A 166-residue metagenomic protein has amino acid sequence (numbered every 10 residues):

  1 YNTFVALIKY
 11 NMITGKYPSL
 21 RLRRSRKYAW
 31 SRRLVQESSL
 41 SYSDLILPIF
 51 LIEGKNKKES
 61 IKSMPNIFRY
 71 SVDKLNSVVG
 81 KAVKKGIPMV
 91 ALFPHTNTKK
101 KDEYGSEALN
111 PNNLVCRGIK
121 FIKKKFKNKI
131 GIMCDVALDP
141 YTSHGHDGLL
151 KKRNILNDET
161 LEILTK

Functional and structural regions predicted by a protein language model:
Y1-N11: Short, Lys/Arg-enriched N-terminal segments with co-localized hydrophobic residues within the first ~10-30 amino acids
M12-K57: N-terminal amphipathic alpha-helix/helix-capping segment at the start of soluble metabolic enzymes
L40-I67, M133-I155: N-terminal small/glycine-rich loop or linker at the start of catalytic domains across soluble metabolic enzymes
Y42-L45, G86-P88, F126-I130: Short, well-ordered coil/turn segments that N-cap beta-strands
E59-I67, M89-L114, Y141: Glycine-rich, proline-tolerant flexible connector loops at the mouths of alpha/beta enzymes
S60-K85: Active-site cofactor/substrate anionic-group-binding motifs, chiefly glycine- and Lys/Arg-rich phosphate-binding loops
E103-C134: Alpha-helix-loop-beta-strand connector modules within alpha/beta enzyme cores
N113-K120, R153-K166: Acidic, His- and aromatic-enriched active-site or binding-groove loops in soluble protein domains that engage sugars
